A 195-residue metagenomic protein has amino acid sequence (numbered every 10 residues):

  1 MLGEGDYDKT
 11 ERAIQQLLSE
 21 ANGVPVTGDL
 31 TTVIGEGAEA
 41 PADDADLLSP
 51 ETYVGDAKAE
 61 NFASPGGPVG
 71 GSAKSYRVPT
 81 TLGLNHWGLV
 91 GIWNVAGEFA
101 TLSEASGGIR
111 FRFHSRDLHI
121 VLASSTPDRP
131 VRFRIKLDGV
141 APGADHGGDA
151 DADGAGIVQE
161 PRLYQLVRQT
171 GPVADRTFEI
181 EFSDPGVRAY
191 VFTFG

Functional and structural regions predicted by a protein language model:
D6-G195: Non-globular targeting/processing and membrane-anchoring segments
